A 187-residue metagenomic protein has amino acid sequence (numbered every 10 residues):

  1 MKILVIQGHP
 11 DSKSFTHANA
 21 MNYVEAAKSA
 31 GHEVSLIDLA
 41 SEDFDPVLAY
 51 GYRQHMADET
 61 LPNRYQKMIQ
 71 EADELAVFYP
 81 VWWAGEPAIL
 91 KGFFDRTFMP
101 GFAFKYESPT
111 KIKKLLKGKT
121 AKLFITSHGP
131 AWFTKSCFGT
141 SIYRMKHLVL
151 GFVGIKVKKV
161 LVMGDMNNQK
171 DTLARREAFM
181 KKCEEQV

Functional and structural regions predicted by a protein language model:
M1-H32: N-terminal beta1-alpha1 ligand-phosphate binding loop
K2-L4, S35, K122, K159: A structural signal for isolated positions on well-ordered beta-strands in alpha/beta enzyme cores
G8, L39, T126: Cofactor-binding loop segments of dinucleotide-utilizing enzymes, especially the Rossmann-like FAD- and NAD(P)+-binding
A18, A88-G92, A174: Generic recognition of short, well-ordered alpha-helical segments
H32-D43, L161-G164: A short beta-strand-loop structural module common to alpha/beta enzyme folds
L39-A57, L173: N-terminal beta-loop-helix "entrance" segment that forms/cooperates in small-molecule cofactor or anionic ligand
A57-M145: Helix-loop-strand module that forms the ligand-binding subsite of alpha/beta enzymes
K135-V187: Glycine-rich phosphate/pyrophosphate-binding loop and the adjoining helix
